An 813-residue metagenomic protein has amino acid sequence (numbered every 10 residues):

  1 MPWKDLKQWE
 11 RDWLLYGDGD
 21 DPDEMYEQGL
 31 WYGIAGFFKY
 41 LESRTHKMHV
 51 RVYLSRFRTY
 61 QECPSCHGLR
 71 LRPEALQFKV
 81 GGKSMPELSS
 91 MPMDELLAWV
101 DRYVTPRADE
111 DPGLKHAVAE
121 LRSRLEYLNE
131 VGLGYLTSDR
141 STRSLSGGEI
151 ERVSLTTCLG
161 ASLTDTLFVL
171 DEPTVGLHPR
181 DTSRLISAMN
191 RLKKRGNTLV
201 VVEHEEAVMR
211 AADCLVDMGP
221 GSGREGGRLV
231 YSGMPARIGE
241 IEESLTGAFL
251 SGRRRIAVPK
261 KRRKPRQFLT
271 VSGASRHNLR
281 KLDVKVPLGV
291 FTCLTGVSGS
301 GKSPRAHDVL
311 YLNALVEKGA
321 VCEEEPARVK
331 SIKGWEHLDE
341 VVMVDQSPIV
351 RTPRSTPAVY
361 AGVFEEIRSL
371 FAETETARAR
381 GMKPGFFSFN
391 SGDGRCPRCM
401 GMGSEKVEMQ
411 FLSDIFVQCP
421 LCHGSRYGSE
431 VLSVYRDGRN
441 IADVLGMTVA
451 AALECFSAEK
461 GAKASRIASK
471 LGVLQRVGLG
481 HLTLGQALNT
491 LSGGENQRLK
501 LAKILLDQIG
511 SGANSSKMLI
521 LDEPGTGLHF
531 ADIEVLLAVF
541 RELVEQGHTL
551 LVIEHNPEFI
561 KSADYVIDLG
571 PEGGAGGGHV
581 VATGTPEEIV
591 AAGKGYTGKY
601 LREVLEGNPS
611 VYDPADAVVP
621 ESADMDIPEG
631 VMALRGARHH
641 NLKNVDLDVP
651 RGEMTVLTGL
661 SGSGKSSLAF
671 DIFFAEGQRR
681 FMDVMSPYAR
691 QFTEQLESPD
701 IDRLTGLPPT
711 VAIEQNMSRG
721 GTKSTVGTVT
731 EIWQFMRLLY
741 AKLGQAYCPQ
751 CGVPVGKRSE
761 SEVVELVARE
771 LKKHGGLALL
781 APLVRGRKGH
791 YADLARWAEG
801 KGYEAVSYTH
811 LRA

Functional and structural regions predicted by a protein language model:
M1-R812: Conserved phosphate-binding elements of NTP-dependent enzyme cores
